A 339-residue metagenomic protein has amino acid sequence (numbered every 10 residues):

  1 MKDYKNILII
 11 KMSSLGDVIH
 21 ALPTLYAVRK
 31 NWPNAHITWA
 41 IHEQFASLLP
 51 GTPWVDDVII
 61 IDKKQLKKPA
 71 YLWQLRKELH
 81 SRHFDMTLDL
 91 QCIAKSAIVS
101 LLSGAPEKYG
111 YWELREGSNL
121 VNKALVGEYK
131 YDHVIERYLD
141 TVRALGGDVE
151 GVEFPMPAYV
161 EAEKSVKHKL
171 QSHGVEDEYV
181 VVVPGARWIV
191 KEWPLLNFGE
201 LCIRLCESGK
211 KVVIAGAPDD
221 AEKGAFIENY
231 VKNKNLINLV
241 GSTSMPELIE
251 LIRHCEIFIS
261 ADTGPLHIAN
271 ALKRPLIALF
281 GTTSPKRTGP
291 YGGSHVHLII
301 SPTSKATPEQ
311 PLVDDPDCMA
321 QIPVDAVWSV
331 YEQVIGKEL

Functional and structural regions predicted by a protein language model:
M1-L339: Catalytic machinery of carbohydrate-active enzymes, primarily nucleotide-sugar-dependent glycosyltransferases
